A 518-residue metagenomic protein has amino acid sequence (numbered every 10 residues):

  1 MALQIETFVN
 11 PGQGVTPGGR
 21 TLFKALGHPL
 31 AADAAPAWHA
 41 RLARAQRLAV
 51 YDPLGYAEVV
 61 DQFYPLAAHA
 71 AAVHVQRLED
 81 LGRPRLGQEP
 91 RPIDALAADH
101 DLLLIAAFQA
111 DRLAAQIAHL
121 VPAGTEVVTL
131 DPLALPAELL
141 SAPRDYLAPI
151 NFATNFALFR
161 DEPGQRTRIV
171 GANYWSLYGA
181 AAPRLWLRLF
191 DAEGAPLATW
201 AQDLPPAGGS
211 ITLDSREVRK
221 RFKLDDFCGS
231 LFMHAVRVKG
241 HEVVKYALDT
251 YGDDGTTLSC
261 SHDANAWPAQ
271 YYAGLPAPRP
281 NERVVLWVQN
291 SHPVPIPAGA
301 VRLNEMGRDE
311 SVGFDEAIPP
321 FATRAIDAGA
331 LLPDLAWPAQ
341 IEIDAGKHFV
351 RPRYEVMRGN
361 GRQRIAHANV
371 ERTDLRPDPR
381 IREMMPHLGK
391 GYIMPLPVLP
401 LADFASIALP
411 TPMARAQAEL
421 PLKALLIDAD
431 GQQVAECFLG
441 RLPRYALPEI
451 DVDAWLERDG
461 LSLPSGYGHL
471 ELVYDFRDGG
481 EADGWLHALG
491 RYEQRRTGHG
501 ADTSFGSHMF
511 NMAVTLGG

Functional and structural regions predicted by a protein language model:
A2-A153: Hydrophobic, well-ordered beta-alpha structural blocks that scaffold small-molecule cofactor pockets
T7-N10, K24, V127-Y174, K239-H292 (+2 more regions): Conserved functional hotspot residues at active sites or interaction interfaces
A107-P122, E126-A134, G209-T257, A325-N369 (+1 more regions): Hydrophobic, ordered structural segments
I169, L187, S230-H234, V284-V288 (+6 more regions): Short, structured motif recognition centered on aromatic/hydrophobic residues
V170, A182-P183: Carbohydrate-binding surfaces of carbohydrate-active enzymes
W175-A182, S291-P297, M413-E419: A short beta-turn/strand-edge loop motif at beta-sheet boundaries
P183-L189, A298-E305, E419-D428: Short, surface-exposed beta-strand/strand-loop-strand elements in extracellular ectodomains
F190, G194-F227, M306-P338, Q432-L463: Intrinsically disordered, low-complexity Pro/Gly/Ser/Thr-rich segments with frequent PxxP/GP/PP motifs and embedded
